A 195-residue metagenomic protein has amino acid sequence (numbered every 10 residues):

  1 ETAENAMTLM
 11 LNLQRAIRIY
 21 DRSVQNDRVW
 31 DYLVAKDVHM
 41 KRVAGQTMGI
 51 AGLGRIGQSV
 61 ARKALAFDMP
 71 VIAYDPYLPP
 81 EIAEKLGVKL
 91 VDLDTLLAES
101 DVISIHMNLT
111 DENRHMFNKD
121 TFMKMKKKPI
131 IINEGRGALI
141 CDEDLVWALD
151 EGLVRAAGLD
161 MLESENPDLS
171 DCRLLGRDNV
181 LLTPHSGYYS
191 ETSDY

Functional and structural regions predicted by a protein language model:
E1-N5, L9, R55, S190-Y195: Mid-domain beta-loop-alpha active-site segment that forms a flexible, acidic cofactor/metal-binding surface
E1-T47, R62: Phosphate-binding beta-alpha-beta segment of Rossmann-like dinucleotide-binding domains, i.e., the NAD(P)
R15, V91, A98, G152 (+1 more regions): Structured loop/turn residues at beta-strand edges in well-structured enzyme cores
N26-A35, E84-L90, D111-M116, R136-L139 (+1 more regions): Short gly/ser/thr-rich secondary-structure transition/capping motifs
K36-K127: Rossmann-like dinucleotide/phosphate-binding beta-alpha-beta segment
K128-Y195: Rossmann-like dinucleotide-binding domain for NAD(H)/NADP(H)
